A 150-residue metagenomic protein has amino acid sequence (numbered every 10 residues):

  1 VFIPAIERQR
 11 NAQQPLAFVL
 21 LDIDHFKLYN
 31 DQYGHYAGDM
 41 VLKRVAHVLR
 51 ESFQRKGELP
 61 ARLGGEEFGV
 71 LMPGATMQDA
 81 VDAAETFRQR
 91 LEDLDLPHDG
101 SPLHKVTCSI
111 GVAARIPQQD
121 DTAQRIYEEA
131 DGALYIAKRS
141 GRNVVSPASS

Functional and structural regions predicted by a protein language model:
F2-A17, D24-E51, A61-G65, G69-V70 (+3 more regions): Conserved long alpha-helical elements within nucleotide-processing catalytic cores of c-di-GMP signaling and class III
L16, E66, V106-C108, N143: Change "...and in nucleic-acid phosphodiester-cleaving endonucleases..." to "...and in nucleic-acid processing enzymes
F18, D99-G100, V145-S149: Short, hydrophobic secondary-structure boundary micro-motifs
D31, M72-A75, E92, R115-I116: Residue-level recognition of strand-loop junctions within catalytic nucleotide-signaling folds
V48-K56, T86-L94: Generic non-transmembrane alpha-helical segments
R62, L91-C108: Catalytic core regions of nucleotide second-messenger enzymes
M77-E85, R115-S150: Catalytic-core segments of nucleotide cyclases and related cyclic-nucleotide turnover enzymes
